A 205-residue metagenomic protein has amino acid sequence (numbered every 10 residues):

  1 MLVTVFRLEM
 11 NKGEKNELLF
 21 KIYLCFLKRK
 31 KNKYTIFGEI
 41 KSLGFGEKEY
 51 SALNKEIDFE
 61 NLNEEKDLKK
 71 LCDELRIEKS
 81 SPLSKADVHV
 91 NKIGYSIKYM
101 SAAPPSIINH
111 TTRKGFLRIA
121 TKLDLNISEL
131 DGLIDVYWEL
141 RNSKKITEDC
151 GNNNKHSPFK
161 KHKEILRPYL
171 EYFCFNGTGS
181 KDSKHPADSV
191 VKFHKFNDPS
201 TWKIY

Functional and structural regions predicted by a protein language model:
M1-A86, V90, G94-Y205: Short, positively charged
